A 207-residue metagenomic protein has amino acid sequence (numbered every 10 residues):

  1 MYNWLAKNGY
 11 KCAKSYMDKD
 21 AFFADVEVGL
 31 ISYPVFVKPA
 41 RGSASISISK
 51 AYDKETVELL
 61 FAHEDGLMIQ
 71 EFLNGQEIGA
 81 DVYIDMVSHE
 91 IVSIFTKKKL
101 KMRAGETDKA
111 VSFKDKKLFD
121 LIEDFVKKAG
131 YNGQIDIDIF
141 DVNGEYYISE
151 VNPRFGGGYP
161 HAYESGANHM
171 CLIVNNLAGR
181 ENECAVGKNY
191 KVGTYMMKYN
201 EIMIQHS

Functional and structural regions predicted by a protein language model:
M1-N74, M86-S88, K116-F119: Active-site nucleotide/adenylate-binding loops and adjacent lid/helix of ATP-dependent enzymes
Y2, A6, E58, D81 (+2 more regions): Predominant activation on well-ordered alpha-helical scaffold segments within soluble catalytic domains
S32-P34, E77-G79, Q134-D136: Broad gene-expression machinery/nucleic-acid interaction feature
R41-S43, K101-A104, R154-G157: A short, flexible beta-alpha/helix-coil linker loop
S43, I48, Q76, G157-Y159 (+1 more regions): Gly/Ser/Thr-rich helix-start
S49-G130, F140-D141, E145-Y147: Phosphate-binding site of ATP-dependent enzymes
K114-S207: ATP-dependent carboxylate activation and anion-phosphoryl transfer catalytic cores that bind Mg-ATP to form
